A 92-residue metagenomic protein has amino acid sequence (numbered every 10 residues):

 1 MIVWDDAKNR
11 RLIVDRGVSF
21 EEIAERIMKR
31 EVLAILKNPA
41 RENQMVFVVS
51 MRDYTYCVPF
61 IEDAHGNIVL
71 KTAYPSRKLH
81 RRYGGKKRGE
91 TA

Functional and structural regions predicted by a protein language model:
M1-A92: Ribonuclease/tRNase effector modules and their secretory precursors
